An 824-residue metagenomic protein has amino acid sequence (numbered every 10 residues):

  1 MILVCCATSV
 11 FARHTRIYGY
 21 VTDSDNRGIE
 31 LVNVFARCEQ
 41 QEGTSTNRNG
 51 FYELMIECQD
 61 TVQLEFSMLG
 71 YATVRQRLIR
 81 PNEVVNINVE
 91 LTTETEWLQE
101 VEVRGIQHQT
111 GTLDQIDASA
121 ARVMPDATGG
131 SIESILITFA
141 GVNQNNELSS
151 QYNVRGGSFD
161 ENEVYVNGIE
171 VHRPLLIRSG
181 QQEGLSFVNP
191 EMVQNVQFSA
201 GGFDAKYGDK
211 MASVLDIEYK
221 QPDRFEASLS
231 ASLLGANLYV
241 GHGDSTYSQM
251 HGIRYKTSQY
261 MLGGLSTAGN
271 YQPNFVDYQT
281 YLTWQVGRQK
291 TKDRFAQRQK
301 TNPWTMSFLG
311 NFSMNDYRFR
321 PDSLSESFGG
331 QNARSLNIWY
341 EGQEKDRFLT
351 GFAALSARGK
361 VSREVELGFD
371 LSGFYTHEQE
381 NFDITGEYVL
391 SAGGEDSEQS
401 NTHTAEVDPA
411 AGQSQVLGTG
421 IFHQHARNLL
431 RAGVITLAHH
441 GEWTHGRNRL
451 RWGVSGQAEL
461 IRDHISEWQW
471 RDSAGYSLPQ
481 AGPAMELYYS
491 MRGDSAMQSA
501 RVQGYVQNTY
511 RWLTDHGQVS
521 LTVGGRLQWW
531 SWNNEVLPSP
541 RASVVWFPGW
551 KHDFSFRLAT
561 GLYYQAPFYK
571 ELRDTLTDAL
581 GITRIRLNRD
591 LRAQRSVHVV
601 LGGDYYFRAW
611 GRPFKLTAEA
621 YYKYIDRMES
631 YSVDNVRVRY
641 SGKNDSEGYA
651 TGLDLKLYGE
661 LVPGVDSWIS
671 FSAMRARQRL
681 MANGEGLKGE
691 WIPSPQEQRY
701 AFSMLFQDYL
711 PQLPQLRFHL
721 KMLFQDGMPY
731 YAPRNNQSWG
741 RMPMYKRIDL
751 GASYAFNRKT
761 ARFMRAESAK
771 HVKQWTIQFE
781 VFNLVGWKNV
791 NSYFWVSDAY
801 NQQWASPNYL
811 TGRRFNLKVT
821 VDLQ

Functional and structural regions predicted by a protein language model:
T22, V32-R37, E65-A72, P81-P125 (+3 more regions): Short, acidic, small-residue-rich periplasmic hinge/interaction motif at the N-terminus of Gram-negative outer-membrane
E39-F51: Short, acidic Ser/Thr/Gly-rich low-complexity loop/linker segments typical of extracellular and cell-surface proteins
T46, A432-V434, S455, R492-K615 (+3 more regions): Structural signature of Gram-negative outer-membrane beta-barrels, strongest in the C-terminal barrel of TonB-dependent
A72, V85, Q107-N162, V166-F203 (+2 more regions): Periplasmic N-terminal accessory/gating domains of Gram-negative outer-membrane beta-barrel systems
S228, S232-Y255, A268-R320, Q343-F369 (+2 more regions): Transmembrane beta-barrel wall of Gram-negative outer-membrane proteins
G368-S372, Q379, D590-Y649, I777-F782 (+1 more regions): Membrane-embedded beta-barrel scaffold of Gram-negative outer-membrane proteins
R511-G517, Y621-Y624, K643-Y730, T820: Gram-negative outer-membrane beta-barrel transporters
L723-Y731, Y754-Q824: C-terminal beta-signal and adjacent terminal beta-strands/loops of Gram-negative outer-membrane beta-barrel proteins
